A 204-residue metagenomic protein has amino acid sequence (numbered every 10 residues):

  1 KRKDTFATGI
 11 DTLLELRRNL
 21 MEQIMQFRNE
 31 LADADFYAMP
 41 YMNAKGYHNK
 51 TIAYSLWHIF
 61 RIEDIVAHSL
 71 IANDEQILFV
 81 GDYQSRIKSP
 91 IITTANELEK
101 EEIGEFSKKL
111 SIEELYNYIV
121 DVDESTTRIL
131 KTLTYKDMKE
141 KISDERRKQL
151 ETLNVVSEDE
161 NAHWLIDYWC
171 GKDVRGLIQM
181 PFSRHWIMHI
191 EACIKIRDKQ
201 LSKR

Functional and structural regions predicted by a protein language model:
K1-A38, Y54-H68, M180-M188: Alpha-helical bundle segments that constitute or directly flank the non-heme di-iron/ferroxidase center
N19, Y118-D121, S125: Charged, amphipathic alpha-helical oligomerization/scaffolding segments
F27-E30, Y118, I129: Residues that form generic nucleotide/phosphate-binding pockets
A32-D33, E99-K100, T134, D173: Helix N-terminus capping/helix-initiation residues
M39-E97, E124-T127, K131, D144-R204: Short, contiguous alpha-helical
E99-S107, Y168-W169: A short small-residue
E105-N117: A short, structured beta-strand-centered segment in the mid-to-C-terminal lobe of catalytic cores from group-transfer
T132-K139: Proline-centered turn/helix-capping motifs that create local helix->coil transitions or kinks
